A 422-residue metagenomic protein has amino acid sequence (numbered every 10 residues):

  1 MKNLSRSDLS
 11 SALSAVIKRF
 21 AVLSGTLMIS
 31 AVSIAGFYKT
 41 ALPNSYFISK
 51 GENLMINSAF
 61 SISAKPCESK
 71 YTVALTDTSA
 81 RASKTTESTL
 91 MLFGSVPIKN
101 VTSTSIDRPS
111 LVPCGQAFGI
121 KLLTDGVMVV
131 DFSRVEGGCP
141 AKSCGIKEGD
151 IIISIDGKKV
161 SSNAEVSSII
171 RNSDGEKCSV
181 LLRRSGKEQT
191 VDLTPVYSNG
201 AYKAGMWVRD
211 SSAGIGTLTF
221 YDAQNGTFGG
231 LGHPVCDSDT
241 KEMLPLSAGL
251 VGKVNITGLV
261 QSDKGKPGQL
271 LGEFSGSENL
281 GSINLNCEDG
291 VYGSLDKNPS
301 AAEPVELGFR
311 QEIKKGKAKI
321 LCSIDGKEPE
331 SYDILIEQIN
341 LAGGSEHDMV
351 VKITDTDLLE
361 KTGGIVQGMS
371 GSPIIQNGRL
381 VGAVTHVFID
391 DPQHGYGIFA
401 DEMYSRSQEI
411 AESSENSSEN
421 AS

Functional and structural regions predicted by a protein language model:
M1-S61, C67, S88, L218 (+2 more regions): Gram-positive cell-envelope targeting signals
K2, S63-L111, L285-D333: Interdomain regulatory linker/hinge segments that flank or connect interaction modules in polarity/junction/synaptic
I48-S58, I62, D125, K142 (+4 more regions): Short, flexible surface segments
L90-L92, K99-I106, S167-M206, A421: PDZ-domain C-terminal substructure recognizer with occasional recognition of PDZ-binding tails
T104, R108-E136, S143, R183 (+1 more regions): Signal peptide-directed extracytoplasmic domains
A141-A164, I374-N377, V381-G382: Conserved PDZ fold ligand-binding element
S154-S185, D391-Q393, I398-E402: PDZ domains, with a preference for the canonical peptide-binding region formed by the helix
V196-G363, Q367, Q376-N377, T385 (+1 more regions): Serine endopeptidase catalytic core focused on the charge-relay Asp
